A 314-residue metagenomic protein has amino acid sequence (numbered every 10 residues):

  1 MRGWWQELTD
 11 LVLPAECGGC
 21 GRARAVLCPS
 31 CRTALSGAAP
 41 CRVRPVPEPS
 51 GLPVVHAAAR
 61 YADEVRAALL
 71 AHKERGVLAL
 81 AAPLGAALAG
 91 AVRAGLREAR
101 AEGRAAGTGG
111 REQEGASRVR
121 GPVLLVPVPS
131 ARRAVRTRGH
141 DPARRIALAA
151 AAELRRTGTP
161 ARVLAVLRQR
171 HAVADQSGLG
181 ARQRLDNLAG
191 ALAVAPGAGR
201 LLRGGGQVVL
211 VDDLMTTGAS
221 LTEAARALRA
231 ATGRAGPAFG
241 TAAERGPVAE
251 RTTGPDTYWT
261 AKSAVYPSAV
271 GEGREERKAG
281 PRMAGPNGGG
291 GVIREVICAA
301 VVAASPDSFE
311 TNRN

Functional and structural regions predicted by a protein language model:
M1-N314: Glycine-rich phosphate/pyrophosphate-handling loop used in enzymes and phosphotransfer proteins
